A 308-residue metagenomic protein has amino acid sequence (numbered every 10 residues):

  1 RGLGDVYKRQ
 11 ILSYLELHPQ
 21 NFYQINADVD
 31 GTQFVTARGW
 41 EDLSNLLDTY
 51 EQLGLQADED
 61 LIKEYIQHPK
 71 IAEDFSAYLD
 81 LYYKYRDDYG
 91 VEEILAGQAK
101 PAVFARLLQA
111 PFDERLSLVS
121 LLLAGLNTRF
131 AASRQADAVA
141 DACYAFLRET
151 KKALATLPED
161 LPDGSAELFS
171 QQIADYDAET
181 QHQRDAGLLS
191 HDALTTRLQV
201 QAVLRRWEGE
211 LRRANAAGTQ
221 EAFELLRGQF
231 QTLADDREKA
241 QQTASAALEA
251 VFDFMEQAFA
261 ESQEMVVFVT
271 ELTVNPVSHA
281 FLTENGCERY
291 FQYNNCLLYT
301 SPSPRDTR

Functional and structural regions predicted by a protein language model:
G2-Q10, Y299-D306: Conserved small/polar residues in nucleotide/adenosyl-binding loops
K8-I62: Conserved AAA+ ATPase small/helical "lid" subdomain
S13-L17, D42-N45, D60, E64 (+5 more regions): Charged/polar, solvent-exposed surface patches and flexible loops
Y23, Q52-L55, D74, Y83 (+3 more regions): Residue-level signal for secondary-structure boundary elements
Y23-T32, E41-L47, I71-L79, E93-L95 (+3 more regions): Short, charged low-complexity intrinsically disordered segments located at boundaries of structured domains
H68: Active-site donor/metal-binding and catalytic loop motifs of nucleotide-sugar-dependent glycosylation enzymes
I71-V139: Accessory nucleic acid-recognition modules appended to NTPase machines
F112-S301: Terminal-proximal interaction/regulatory segments of ATP-powered molecular machines
